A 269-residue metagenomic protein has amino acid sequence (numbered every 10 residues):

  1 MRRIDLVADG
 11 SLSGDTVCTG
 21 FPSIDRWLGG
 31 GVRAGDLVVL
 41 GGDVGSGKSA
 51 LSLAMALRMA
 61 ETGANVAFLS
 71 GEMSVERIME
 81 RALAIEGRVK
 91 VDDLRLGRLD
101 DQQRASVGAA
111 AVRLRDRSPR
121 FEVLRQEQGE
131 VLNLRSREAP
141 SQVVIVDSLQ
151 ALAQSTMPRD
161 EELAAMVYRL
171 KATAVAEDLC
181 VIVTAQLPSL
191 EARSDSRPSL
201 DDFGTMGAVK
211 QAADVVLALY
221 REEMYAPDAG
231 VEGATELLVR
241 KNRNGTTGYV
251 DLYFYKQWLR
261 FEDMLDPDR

Functional and structural regions predicted by a protein language model:
M1-V89, P267-D268: The Walker A/P-loop phosphate-binding site
C18-F21, D25, E76, D101-G108 (+4 more regions): Amphipathic alpha-helical transducer elements in NTP-driven molecular machines
R26, R58-P140, Q154, V250-Y253: Cytosolic-facing regulatory segments adjacent to core modules
V32, A60, R115, A174-V175: Conserved ATPase "switch" residues in P-loop NTPase domains
V44-G45, R88, G129-V144, A172-E177 (+1 more regions): C-terminal regions of RecA-like/P-loop NTPase motor modules
G71-M73, L179, V183-Q186: Conserved H-loop
D92-D100, R120-E122, A153-A164, E191-D201: Flexible beta-alpha connector loops of hexameric P-loop NTPases
Q142-V183: Helical hairpin unit composed of two closely spaced alpha helices linked by a short loop
